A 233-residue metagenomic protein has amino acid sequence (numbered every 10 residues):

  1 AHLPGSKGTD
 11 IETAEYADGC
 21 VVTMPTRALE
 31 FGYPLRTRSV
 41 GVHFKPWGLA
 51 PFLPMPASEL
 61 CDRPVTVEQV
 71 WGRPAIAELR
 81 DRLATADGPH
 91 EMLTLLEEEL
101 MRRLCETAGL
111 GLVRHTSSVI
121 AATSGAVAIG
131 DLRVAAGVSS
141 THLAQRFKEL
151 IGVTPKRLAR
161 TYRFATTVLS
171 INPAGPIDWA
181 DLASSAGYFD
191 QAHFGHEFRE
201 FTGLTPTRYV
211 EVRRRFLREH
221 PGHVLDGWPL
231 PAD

Functional and structural regions predicted by a protein language model:
A1-S140, L150-T154, L169-P173, D178-F189 (+1 more regions): Alpha-helical bundle regulatory/interaction domains
F147, A159, F198-R199, V210: DNA major-groove recognition helix of helix-turn-helix
